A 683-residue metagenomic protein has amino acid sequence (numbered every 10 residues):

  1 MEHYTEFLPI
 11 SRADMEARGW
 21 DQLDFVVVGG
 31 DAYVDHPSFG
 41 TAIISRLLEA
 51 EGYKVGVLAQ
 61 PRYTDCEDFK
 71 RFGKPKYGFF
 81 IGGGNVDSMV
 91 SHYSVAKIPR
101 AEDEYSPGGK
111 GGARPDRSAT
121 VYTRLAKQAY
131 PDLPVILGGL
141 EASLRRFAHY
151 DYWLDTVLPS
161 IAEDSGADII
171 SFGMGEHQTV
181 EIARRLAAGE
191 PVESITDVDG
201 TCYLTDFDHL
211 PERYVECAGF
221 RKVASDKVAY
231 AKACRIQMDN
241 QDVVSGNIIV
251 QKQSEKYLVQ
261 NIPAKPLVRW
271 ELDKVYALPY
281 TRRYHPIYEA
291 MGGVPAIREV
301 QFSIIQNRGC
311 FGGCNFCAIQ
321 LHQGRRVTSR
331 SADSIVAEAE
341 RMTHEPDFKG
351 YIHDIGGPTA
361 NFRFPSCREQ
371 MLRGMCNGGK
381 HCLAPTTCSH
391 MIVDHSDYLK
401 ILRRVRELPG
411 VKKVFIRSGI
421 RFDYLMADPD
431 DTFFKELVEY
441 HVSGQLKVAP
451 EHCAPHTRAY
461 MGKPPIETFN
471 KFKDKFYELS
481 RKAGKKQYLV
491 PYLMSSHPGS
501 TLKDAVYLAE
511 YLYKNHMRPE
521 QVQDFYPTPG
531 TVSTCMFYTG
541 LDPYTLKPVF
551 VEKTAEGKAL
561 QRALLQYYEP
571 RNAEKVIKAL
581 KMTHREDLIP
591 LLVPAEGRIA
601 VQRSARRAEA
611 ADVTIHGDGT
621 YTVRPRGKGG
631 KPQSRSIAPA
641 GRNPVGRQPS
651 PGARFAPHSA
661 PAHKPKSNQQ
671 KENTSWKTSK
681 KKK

Functional and structural regions predicted by a protein language model:
E2-Q22, A32, V228-S303: N-terminal [4Fe-4S]-dependent radical SAM core
V27, I43, R62-Y63, R341-V490 (+1 more regions): Conserved SAM/AdoMet-binding glycine-rich loop
D31, M291-A318, T343, Y351: N-terminal pre-triad scaffold of radical SAM enzymes
G40, A59-Q253, Q260-N261: Glycine-rich beta-alpha loop elements in corrinoid/cobalamin-binding modules across cobalamin-dependent enzymes
T64, E193-Q241, E255, A264-L267 (+6 more regions): Terminal amphipathic helices with adjacent charged low-complexity linkers/tails
D87-A96, L144-R146, E176-E181, T205-H209 (+6 more regions): Flexible glycine/acidic-rich beta-alpha junction loops that bind and position SAM and/or redox cofactors in anaerobic
D168, V275, C310, I335 (+3 more regions): Conserved, mostly hydrophobic/aromatic
S604, E609, T614-K683: Intrinsically disordered, Lys/Arg-rich low-complexity segments
